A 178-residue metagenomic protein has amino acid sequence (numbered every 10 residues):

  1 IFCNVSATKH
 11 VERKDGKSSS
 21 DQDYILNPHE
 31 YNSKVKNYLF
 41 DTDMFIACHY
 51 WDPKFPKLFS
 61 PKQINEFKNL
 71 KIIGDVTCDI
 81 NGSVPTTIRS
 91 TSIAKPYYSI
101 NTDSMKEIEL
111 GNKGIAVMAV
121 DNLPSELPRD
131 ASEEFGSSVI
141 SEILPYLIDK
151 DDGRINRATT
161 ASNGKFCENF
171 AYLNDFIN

Functional and structural regions predicted by a protein language model:
I1-D41: Glycine-rich phosphate/diphosphate-binding loop of Rossmann-like nucleotide-binding domains
R13-D15, V35-H49, V76, M105-G114: A glycine-rich, aromatic-flanked flexible loop/lid motif
L26, E30, F40, F59-K62 (+3 more regions): Conserved active-site and cofactor/substrate-binding residues in soluble primary-metabolism enzymes
L26-N27, C48-W51: Flexible phosphate-sensing "switch/lid" loops adjacent to ATP/NTP-binding sites across phosphate-transfer
K34-A47, K54-K71: Rossmann-fold NAD(P) dinucleotide-binding segment
D52-P53, I80: Glycine-rich nucleotide phosphate-binding loop and flanking beta-alpha elements of Rossmann-like dinucleotide-binding
I72, T77-N178: Adenosine-phosphate binding glycine-rich loop
